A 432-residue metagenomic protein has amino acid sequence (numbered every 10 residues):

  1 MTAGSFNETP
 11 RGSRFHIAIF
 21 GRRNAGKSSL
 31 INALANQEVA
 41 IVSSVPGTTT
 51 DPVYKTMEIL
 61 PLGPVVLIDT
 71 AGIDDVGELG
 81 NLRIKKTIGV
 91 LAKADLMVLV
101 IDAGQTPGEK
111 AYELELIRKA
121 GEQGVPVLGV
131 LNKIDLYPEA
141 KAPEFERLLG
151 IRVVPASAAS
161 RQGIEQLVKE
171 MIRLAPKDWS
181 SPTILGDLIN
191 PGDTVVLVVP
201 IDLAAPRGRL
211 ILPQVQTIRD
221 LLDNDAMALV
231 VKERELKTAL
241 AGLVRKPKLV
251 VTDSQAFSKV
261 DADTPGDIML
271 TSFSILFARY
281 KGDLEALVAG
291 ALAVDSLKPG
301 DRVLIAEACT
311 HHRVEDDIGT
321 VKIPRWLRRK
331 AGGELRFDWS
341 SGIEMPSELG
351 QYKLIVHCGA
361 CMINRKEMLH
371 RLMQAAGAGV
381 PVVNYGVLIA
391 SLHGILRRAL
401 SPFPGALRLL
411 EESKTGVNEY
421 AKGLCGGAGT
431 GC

Functional and structural regions predicted by a protein language model:
M1, R22-S28, G208-C432: C-terminal effector/interaction modules appended to NTPase cores
M1-N81, K85, G89-V90: Conserved G1/Walker A P-loop phosphate-binding module
I17, V195, D301-V303: Conserved hydrophobic helix-helix packing surfaces used for dimerization/oligomerization
V45, T49, V53, R83-K93 (+10 more regions): Helical mechanochemical/support elements of P-loop NTPase systems and associated helical scaffolds
K55-G63, E78-V154, I184-D187, L210-A226 (+3 more regions): Conserved C-terminal guanine-recognition region of P-loop GTPase G domains, centered on the G4
T70, V100-Q105, V125-K141, V154-G163 (+8 more regions): G-domain G4 guanine-recognition motif of GTPases
V125-L128, K133-D187, T194-V196, D225-R234 (+5 more regions): Canonical P-loop GTPase G-domain recognition
L188-Q214: Long, well-ordered amphipathic alpha-helical subdomains in the mid-to-C-terminal portions of large enzyme subunits
